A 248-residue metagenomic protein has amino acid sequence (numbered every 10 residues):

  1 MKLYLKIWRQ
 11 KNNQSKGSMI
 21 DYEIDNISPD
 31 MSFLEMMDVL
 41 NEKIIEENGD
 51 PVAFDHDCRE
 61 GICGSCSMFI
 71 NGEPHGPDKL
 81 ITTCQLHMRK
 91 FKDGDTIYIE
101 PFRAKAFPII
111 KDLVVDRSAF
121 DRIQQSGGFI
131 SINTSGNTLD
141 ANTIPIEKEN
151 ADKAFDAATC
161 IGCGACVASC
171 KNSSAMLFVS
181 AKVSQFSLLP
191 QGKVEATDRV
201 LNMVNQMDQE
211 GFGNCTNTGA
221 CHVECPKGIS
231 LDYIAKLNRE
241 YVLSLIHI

Functional and structural regions predicted by a protein language model:
K2-D21: Eukaryote-biased recognition of intrinsically disordered, low-complexity regulatory segments
W8, D25, I70-G72: Short strand-turn-strand beta-turns centered on an Asx-Gly dipeptide
D21-M31: Short, contiguous acidic and Ser/Thr-rich linear segments
M31-D50, Y98-I246: Ferredoxin-type iron-sulfur electron-transfer modules in oxidoreductases and energy-metabolism complexes
V39, D55, S67-I70: DNA-contacting interfaces and partner/effector-binding or oligomerization modules in DNA-centric proteins
A53-S65: Short, structured protein-protein interaction patches enriched in aromatics and acidic/basic residues, typified by
I70-G94, I99: Glycine-rich phosphate/adenylate-binding loop and adjacent beta-alpha elements of nucleotide- or dinucleotide-binding
